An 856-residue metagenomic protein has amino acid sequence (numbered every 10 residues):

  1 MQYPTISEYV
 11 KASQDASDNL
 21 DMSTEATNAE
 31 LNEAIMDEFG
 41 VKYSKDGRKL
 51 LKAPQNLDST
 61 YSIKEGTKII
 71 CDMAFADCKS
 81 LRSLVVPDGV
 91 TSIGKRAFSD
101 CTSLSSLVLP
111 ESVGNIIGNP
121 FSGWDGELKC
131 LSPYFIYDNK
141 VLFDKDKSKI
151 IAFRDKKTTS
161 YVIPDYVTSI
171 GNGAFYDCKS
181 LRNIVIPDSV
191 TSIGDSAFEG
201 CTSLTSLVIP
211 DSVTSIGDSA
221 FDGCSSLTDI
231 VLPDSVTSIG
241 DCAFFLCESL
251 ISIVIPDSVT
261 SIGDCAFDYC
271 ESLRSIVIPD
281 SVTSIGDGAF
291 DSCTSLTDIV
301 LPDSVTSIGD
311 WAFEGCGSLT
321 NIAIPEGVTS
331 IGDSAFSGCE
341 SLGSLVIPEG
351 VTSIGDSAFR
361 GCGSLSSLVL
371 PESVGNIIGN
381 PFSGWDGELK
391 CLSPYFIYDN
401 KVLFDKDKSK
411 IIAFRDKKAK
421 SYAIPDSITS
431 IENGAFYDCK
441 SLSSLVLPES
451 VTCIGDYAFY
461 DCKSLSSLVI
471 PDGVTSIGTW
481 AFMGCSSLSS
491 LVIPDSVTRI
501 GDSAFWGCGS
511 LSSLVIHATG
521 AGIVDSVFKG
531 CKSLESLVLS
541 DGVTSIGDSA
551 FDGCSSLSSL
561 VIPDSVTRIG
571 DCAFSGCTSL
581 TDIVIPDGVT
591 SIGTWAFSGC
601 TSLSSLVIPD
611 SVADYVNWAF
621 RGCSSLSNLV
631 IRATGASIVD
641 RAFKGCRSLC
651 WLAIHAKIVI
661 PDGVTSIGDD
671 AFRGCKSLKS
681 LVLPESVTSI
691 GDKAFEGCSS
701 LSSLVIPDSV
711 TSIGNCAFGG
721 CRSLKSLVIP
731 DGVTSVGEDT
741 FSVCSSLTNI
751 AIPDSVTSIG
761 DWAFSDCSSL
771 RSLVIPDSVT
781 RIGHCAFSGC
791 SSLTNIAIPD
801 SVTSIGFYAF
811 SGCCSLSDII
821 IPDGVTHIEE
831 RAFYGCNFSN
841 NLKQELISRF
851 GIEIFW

Functional and structural regions predicted by a protein language model:
M1-K42, R48, A53-I69, C78-S92 (+34 more regions): Structural signature of tandem-repeat unit edges
C71-A74, G94-A97, N119, I151 (+29 more regions): Consensus positions within tandem repeat domains that build extended binding/scaffold surfaces
